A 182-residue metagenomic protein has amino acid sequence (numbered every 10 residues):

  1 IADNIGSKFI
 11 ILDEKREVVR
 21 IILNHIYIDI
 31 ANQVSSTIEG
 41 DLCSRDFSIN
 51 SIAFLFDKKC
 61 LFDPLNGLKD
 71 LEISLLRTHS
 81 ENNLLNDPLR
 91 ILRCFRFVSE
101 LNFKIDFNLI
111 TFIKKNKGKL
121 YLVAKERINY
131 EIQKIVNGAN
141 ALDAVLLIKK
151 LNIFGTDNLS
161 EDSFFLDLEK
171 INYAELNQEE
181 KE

Functional and structural regions predicted by a protein language model:
I1-E182: Catalytic cores of the polymerase beta-like nucleotidyltransferase superfamily and closely associated nucleotide
